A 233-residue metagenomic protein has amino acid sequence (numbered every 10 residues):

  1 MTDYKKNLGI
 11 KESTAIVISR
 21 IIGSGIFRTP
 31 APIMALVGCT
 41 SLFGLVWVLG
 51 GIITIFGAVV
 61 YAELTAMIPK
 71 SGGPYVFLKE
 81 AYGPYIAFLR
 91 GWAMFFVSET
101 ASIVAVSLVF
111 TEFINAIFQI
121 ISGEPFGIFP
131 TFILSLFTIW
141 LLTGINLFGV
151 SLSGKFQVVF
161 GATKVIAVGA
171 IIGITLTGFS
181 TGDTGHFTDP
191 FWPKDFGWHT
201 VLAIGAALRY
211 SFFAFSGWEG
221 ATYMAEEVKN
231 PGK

Functional and structural regions predicted by a protein language model:
M1-A31, A35-T40, T54-A62, S71: Membrane-interface "cap" regions at the ends of multi-pass membrane proteins
D3-Y4, T40, G44, S122-P130 (+1 more regions): Helix-loop-helix junctions that connect adjacent transmembrane segments in multi-pass membrane transporters
N7-V17, G83-V97, L134-T138, G197-S211: Select transmembrane alpha-helical segments in multipass membrane proteins
G9, G23, L64, G83 (+1 more regions): Hydrophobic/aromatic residues within transmembrane alpha-helices of membrane transport systems, especially the TMDs
E12, S41-L42, I86, L152 (+1 more regions): Residue-level recognition of membrane-helix boundary sites in multi-pass small-molecule transporters
T14-I21, W47-V48, I52, W92 (+5 more regions): Residue-level signature of the transmembrane alpha-helical core of multi-pass small-molecule transporters
I18-I21, G25, I52, I114 (+2 more regions): Hydrophobic/aromatic residues within the transmembrane alpha-helices of Major Facilitator Superfamily
P32-L36, W47, T54-I139, T143-L147 (+1 more regions): Hydrophobic transmembrane alpha-helices that form the core helical bundles of multi-pass secondary transporters
